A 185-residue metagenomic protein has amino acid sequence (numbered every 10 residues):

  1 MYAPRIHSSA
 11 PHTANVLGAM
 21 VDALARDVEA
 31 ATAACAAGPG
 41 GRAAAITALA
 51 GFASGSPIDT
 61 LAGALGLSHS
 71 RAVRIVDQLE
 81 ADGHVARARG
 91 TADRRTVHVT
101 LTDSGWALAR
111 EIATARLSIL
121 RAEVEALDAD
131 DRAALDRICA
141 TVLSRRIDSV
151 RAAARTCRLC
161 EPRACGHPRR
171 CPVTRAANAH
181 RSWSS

Functional and structural regions predicted by a protein language model:
M1-A3, A133, R137-S185: C-terminal regulatory/oligomerization modules of transcriptional regulators
M1-G38: N-terminal leader segment of winged-helix/HTH proteins
S9, G38-G41, L101, L127: Alpha-helical hairpin
V16-A19, D27, A44-A48, A107: Pre-recognition alpha-helix immediately N-terminal to the DNA-recognition helix within helix-turn-helix or winged-helix
L24-T32, L65, L108, I112-L127 (+1 more regions): Alpha-helical linker/hinge and terminal dimerization helices associated with HTH transcriptional regulators
E29-S70, D82: N-terminal helix-turn-helix DNA-binding core of bacterial DNA-binding proteins
D77-A133: Charged, amphipathic alpha-helical coiled-coil/dimerization segments
